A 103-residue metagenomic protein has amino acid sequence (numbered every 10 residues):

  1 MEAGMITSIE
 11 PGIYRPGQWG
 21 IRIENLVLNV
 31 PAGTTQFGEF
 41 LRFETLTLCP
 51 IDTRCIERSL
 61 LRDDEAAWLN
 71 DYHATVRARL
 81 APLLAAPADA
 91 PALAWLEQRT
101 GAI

Functional and structural regions predicted by a protein language model:
M1-I103: Charged, cofactor-coupling segments
